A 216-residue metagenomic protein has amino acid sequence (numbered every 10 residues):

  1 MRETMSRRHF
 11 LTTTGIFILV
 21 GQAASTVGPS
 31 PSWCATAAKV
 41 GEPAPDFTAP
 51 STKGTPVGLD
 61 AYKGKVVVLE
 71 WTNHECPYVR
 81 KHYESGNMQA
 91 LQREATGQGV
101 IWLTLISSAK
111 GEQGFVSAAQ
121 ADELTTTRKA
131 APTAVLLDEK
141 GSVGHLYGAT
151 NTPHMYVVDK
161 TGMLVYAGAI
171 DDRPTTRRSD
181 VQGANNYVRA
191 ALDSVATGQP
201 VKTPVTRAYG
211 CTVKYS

Functional and structural regions predicted by a protein language model:
R2-L19: N-terminal secretory signal peptides and thylakoid transit peptides that target proteins across membranes
S25-P43, F47-P50: C-terminal segment of N-terminal export signals and the immediately downstream linker at the start of the mature
T48-V67: A short beta-strand-turn-helix
Y62-R80, L192: Short active-site neighborhood of thiol/selenol oxidoreductases, capturing the structured segment around
G64-V67, Q98-W102, A130-T133, K160: Loop/turn elements at helix/coil->beta-strand transitions in domains of secreted/extracellular proteins
R80-R128, E139-H145: Structural microenvironment flanking redox-active thiols in thiol-disulfide oxidoreductases
D122-D159, L164-V165: Short, internal strand/loop/helix patches that form the active-site neighborhood or redox-interaction surface
K160, L164-S216: Thiol-/selenol-based redox modules, centered on thioredoxin-like and closely related oxidoreductase domains
